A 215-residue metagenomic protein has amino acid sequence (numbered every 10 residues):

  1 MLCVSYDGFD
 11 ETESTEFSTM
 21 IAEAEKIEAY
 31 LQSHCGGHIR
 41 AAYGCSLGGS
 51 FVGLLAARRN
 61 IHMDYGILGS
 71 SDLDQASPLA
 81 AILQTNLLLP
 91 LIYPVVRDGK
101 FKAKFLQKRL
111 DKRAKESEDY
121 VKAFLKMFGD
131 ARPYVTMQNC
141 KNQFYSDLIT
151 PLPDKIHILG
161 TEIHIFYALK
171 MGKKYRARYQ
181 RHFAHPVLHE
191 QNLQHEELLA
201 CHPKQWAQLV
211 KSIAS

Functional and structural regions predicted by a protein language model:
L2-A41: Active-site loop/oxyanion-hole signature of alpha/beta-hydrolase fold enzymes
S5-D10, D72, L193-Q194: Short beta-to-alpha linker loops that shape the active-site pocket of alpha/beta-hydrolase fold enzymes
Y43-V52: Gly/Ala-rich beta-loop-alpha elbow adjacent to hydrolase catalytic centers
A57, Y65-V95: Flexible "cap/lid" loop of the alpha/beta hydrolase fold
S77, G99-I156: Conserved alpha/beta-hydrolase catalytic His-Asp/Glu region
Q138-R181, L198: Conserved serine/cysteine hydrolase catalytic core
F183-E196: Catalytic histidine neighborhood in serine/cysteine hydrolases with alpha/beta-hydrolase-type architecture
L193-Q205: Catalytic histidine-centered segment of alpha/beta-hydrolase-like enzymes
